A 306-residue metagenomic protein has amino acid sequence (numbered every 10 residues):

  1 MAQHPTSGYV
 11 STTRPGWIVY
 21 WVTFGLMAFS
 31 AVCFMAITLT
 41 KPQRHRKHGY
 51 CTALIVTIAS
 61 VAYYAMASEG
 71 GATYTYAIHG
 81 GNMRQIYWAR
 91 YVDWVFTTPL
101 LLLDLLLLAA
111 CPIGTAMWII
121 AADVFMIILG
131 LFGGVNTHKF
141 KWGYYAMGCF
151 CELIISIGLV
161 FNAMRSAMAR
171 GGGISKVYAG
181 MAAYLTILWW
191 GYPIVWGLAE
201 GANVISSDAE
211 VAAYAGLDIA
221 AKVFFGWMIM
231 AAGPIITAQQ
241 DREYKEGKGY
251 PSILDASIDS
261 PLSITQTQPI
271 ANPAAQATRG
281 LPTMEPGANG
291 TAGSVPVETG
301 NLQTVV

Functional and structural regions predicted by a protein language model:
M1-V92, T97-V306: Polytopic alpha-helical membrane-helix bundles and their juxtamembrane interface segments in multi-pass membrane
